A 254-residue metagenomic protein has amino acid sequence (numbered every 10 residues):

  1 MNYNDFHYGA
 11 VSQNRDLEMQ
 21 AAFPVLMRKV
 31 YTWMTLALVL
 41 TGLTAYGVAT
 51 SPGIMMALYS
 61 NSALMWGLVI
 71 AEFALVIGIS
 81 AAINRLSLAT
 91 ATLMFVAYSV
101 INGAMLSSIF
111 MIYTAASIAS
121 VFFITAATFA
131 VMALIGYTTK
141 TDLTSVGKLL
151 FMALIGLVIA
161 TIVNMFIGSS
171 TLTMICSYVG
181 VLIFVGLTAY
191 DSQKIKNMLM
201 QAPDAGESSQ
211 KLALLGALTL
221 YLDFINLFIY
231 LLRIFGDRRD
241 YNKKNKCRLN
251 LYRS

Functional and structural regions predicted by a protein language model:
M1-S254: A hydrophobic alpha-helical transmembrane-helix feature that marks the membrane cores and membrane-interface segments
